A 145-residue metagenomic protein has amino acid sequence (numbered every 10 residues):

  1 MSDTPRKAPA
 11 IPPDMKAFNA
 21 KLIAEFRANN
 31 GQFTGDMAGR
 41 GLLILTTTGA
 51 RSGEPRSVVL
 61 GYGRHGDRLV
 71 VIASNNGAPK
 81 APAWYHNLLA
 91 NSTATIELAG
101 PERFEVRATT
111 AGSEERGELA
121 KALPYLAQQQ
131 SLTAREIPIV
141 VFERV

Functional and structural regions predicted by a protein language model:
M1-D36: Extreme N-terminal tail/first-helix region
T4-P9, S74-E136, R144-V145: Short, structured beta-strand-loop surface elements
T34-G35, G61, H86, S131: Short secondary-structure boundary/capping segments
M37-R40, A134: A generic fold-level signal
R40-S74: Short beta-strand segments
L42, E136-I139: Short hydrophobic/aromatic beta-strand or adjacent loop that forms the aromatic wall/cage of a ligand/substrate-binding
L45, V140-R144: Short beta-strand element of the conserved SAM-dependent methyltransferase core
